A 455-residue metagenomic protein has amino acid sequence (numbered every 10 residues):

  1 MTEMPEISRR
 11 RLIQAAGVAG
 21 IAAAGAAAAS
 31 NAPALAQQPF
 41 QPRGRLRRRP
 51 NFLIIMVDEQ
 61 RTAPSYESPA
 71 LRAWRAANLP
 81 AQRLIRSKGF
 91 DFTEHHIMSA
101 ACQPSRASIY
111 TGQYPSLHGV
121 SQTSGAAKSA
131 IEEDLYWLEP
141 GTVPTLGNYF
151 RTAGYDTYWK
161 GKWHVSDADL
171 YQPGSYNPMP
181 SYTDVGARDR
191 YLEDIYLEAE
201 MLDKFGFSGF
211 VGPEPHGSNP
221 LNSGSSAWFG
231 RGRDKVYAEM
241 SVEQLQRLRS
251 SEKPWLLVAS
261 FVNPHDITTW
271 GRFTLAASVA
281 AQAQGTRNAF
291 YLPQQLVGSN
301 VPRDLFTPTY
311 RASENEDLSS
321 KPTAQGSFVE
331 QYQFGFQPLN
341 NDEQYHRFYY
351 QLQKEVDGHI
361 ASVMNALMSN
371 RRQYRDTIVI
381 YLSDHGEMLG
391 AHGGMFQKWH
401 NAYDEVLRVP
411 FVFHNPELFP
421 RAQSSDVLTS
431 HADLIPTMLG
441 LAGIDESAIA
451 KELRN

Functional and structural regions predicted by a protein language model:
T2-G20: N-terminal secretory signal peptides and thylakoid transit peptides that target proteins across membranes
A22-A23, A34: Cleavable N-terminal signal peptides
A28-R49: C-terminal segment of N-terminal export signals and the immediately downstream linker at the start of the mature
G44-P50, E59-W74, R247-K253, F261-L428 (+1 more regions): Active-site-proximal cap/lid insertion segments
P50-N51, R75-R83, P104, P140-T152 (+7 more regions): A structural signal for well-ordered alpha-helical segments within the folded catalytic domains of diverse enzymes
I54-V57, R61-T145, Y149, Y155 (+1 more regions): Active-site segment of extracytoplasmic enzymes that catalyze sulfate/phosphate-ester chemistry
N78-P80, I109, K162, S166-Y171 (+4 more regions): Polar, surface-exposed loop/tail segments that function as active-site lids or cofactor/substrate-recognition elements
Q122-Y158, W163-G285, V329-D342, Y350: Formylglycine-dependent
